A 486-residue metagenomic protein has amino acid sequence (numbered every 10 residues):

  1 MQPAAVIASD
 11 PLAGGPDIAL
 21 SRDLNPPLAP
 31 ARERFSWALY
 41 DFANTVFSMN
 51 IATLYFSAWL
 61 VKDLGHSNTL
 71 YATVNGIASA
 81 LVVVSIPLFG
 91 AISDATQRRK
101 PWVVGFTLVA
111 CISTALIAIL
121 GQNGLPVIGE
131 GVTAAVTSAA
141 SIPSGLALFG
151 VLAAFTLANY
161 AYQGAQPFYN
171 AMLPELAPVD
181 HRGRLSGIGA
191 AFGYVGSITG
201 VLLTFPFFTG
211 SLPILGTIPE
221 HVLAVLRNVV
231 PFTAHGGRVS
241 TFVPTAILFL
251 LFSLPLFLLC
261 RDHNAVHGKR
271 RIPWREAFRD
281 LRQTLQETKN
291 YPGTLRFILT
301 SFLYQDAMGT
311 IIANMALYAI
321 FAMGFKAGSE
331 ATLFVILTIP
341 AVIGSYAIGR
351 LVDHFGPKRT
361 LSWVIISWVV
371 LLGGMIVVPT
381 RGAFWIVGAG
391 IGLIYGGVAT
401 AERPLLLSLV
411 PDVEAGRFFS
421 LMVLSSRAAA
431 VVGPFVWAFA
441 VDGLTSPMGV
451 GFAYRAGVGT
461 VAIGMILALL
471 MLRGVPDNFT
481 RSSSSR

Functional and structural regions predicted by a protein language model:
G15-R34, R261-L299: Juxtamembrane intracellular "pre-TM" segments in multi-pass secondary transporters
R22-S79, V83, G293-L333: Helix-loop boundary and gating motifs at the non-cytosolic
R34, A118-G121, L248-L259, G459-R486: Multi-pass alpha-helical transporter architecture, strongest for 12-TM Major Facilitator/SLC carriers used
V84-R98, I343-P357, V441: Helix-to-loop junctions at the C-terminal end of transmembrane segments in multipass secondary transporters
P101-L116, R359-G374: Structural signature of the two symmetry-related core transmembrane helices
A118-A153, I376-V387: Helix-loop junctions at membrane interfaces in 12-TM secondary transporters
G164-A177, G397-P411: Intracellular juxtamembrane helix-capping segments at the cytosolic ends of symmetry-related transmembrane helices
F208-I247, F439-M465: A membrane-interface helix-boundary motif in multi-pass transporters
